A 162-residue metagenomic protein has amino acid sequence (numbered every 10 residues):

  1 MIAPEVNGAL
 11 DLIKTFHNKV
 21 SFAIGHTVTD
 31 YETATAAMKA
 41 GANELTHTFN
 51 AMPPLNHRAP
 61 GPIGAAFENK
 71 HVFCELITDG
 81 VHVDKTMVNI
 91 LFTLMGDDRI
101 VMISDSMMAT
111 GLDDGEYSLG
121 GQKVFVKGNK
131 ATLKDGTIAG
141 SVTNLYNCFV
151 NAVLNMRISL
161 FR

Functional and structural regions predicted by a protein language model:
M1-V6: Cap/lid and interdomain-hinge subdomains that line or gate substrate/regulatory clefts in soluble alpha/beta enzymes
A9-L12, I24, T33-R162: Active-site-adjacent C-terminal substructures of enzyme catalytic domains
T15-T27: Short beta-strand/loop segments at the ligand-binding rim of alpha/beta enzyme cores
D30: Negatively charged, flexible loop motifs adjacent to catalytic sites in prokaryotic signal transduction proteins
